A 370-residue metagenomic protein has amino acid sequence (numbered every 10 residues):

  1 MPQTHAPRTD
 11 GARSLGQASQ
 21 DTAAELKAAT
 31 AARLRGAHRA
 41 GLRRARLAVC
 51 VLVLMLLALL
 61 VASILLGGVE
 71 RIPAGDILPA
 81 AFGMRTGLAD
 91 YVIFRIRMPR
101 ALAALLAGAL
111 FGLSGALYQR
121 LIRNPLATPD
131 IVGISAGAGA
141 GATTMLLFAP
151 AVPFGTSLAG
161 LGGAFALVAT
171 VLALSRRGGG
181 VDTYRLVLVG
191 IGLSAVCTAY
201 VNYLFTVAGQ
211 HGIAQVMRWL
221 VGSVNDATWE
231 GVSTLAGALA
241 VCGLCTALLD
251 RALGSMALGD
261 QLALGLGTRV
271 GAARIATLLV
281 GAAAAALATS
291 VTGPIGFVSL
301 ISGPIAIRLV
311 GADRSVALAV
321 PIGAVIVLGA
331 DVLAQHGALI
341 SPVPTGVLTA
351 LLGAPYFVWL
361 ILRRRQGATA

Functional and structural regions predicted by a protein language model:
P2-A370: Alpha-helical transmembrane segments in inner-membrane proteins
